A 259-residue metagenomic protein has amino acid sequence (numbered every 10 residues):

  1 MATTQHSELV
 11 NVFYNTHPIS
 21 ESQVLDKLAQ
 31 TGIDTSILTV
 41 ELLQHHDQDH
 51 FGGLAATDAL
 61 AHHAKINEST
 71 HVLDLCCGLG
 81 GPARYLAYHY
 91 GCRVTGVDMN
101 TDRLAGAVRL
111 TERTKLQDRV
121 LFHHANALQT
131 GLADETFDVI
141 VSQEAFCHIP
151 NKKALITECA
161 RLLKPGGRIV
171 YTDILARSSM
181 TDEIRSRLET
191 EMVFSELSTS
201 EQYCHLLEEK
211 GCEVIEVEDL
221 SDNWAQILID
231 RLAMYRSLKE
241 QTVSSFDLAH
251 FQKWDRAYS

Functional and structural regions predicted by a protein language model:
M1-A29: N-terminal auxiliary segments of SAM/dcSAM-dependent transferases
I33-I37, H50-T70: Conserved alpha-helix/loop element of class I SAM-dependent methyltransferases that forms part of the SAM/SAH-binding
H71-L75, L79-Q129: Class I SAM-dependent methyltransferase SAM/SAH-binding core
L128-V139: A short acidic, Gly/Pro-enriched loop at the edge of an enzyme's catalytic core that lines a small-molecule cofactor
K153-R168: A short glycine-rich, Lys/Arg-flanked "PGG" loop and its adjoining helix->strand segment in the class I
I174-F194: Short, glycine-/aromatic-enriched active-site segment of Class I SAM-dependent methyltransferases
S195-G211, V217: Short alpha-helix
E216-S259: Conserved Class I S-adenosyl-L-methionine
